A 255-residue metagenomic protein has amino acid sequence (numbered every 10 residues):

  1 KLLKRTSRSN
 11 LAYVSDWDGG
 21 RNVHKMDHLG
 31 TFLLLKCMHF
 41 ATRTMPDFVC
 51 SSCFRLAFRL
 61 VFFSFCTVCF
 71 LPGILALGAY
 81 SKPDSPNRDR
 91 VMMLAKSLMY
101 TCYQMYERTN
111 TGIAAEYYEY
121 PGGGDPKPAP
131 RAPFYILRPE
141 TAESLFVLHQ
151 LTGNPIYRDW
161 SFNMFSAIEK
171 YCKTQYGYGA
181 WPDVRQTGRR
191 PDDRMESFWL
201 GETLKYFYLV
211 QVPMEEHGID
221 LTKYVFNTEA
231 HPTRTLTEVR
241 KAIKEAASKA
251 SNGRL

Functional and structural regions predicted by a protein language model:
K1-L255: Glycan-recognition and catalytic cores of secretory/periplasmic carbohydrate-active enzymes
